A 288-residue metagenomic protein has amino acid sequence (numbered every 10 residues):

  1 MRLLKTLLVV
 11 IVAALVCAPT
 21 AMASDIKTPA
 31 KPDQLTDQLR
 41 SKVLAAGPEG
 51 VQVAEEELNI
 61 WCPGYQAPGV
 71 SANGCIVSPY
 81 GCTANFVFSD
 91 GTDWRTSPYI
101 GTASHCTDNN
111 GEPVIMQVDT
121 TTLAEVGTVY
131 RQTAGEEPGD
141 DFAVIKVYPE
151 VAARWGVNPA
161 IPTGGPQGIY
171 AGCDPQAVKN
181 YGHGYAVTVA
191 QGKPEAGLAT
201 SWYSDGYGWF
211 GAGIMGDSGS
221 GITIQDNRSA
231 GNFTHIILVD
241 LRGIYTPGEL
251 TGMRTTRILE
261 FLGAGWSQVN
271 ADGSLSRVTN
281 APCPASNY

Functional and structural regions predicted by a protein language model:
M1-T6: Positively charged n-region of N-terminal signal peptides that target proteins for export
L7-A18: Bacterial N-terminal signal peptides
A21-Y99, N110-T120, T128-R131, A264-Y288: Protease-domain processing segments flanking chymotrypsin-fold serine proteases, especially trypsin-like
T28-D37, G64, P68-C75, P149 (+4 more regions): General structural signal for secondary-structure boundaries
N73-G74, Y80-C82, A153-T163, G184-Y288: Active-site region of chymotrypsin-like
V77-Y203, I224-Q225: Serine endopeptidase catalytic core focused on the charge-relay Asp
